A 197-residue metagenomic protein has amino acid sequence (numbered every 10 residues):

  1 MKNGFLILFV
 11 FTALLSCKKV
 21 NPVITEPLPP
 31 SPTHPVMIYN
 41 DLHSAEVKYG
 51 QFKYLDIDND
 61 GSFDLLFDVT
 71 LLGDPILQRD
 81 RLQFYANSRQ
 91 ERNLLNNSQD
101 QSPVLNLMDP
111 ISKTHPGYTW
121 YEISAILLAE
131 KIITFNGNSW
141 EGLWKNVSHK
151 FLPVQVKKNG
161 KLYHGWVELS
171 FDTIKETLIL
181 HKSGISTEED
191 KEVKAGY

Functional and structural regions predicted by a protein language model:
K2-L8: Sec-dependent signal peptide recognition, specifically the positively charged N-region followed immediately by
F9-V10, Q51: Residue-level detector of alpha-helix boundary/anchor positions
A13-S16: C-terminal motif of bacterial Sec signal peptides marking the signal peptidase cleavage site
N21-Y163, F171-Y197: A domain-level signal for the mature, folded cores of soluble proteins
V167: Short beta-strand-centered aromatic/proline hotspots
